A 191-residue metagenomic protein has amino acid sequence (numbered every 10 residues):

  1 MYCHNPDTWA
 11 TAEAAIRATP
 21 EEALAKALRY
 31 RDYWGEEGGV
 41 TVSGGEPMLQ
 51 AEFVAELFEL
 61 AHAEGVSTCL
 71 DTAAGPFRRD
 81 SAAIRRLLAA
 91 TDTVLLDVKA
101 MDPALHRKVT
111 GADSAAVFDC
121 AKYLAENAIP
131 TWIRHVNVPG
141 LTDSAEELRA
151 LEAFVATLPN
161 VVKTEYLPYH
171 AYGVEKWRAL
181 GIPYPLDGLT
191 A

Functional and structural regions predicted by a protein language model:
M1-A90: Conserved Radical SAM active-site core
W9-E13, R107-D113, G181-T190: Short glycine-enriched, charge-decorated loop/helix-capping segments at active-site entrances that position
A25, W132, N137-A191: Auxiliary Fe-S-binding modules of radical SAM enzymes
L28, D32, A82-M101, L151-E165: Structural recognition of alpha->loop->beta junctions
V40, T68-L70, V94-L96, T131-R134 (+1 more regions): Hydrophobic faces of well-ordered beta-strands that scaffold small-molecule active sites in alpha/beta enzyme cores
P47-M48, G75-R78, V94-T110, N137-G140 (+1 more regions): Conserved radical SAM core fold
T110-E126: Glycine-rich S-adenosyl-L-methionine
